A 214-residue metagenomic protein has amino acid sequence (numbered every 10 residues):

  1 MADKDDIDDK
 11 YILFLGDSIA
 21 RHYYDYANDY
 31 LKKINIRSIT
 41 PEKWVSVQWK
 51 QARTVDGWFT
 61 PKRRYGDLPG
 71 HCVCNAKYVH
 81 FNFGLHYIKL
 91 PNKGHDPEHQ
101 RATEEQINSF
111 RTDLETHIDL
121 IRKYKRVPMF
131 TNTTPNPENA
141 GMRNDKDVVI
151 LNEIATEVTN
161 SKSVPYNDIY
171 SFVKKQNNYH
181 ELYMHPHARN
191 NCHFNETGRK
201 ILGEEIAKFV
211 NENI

Functional and structural regions predicted by a protein language model:
A2-R111: Conserved SGNH/GDSL esterase-like catalytic core that processes O-acyl groups on lipids and polysaccharides
L31, I121, V158-T159: A generic structural signal for well-ordered alpha-helical segments
P69, L114-I118, N152: Generic structural signal for well-ordered alpha-helices, preferentially at hydrophobic/aromatic core positions
H71-N75, Y124, N213: Glycine-rich phosphate-binding loop signature in dinucleotide/nucleotide-binding domains
N82-H86, H117-I150: Active-site segments of SGNH/GDSL-like serine hydrolases that catalyze O-acetyl group transfer/hydrolysis on lipids
T134-I214: Catalytic His-Asp segment of secreted/periplasmic serine-dependent ester chemistry enzymes
